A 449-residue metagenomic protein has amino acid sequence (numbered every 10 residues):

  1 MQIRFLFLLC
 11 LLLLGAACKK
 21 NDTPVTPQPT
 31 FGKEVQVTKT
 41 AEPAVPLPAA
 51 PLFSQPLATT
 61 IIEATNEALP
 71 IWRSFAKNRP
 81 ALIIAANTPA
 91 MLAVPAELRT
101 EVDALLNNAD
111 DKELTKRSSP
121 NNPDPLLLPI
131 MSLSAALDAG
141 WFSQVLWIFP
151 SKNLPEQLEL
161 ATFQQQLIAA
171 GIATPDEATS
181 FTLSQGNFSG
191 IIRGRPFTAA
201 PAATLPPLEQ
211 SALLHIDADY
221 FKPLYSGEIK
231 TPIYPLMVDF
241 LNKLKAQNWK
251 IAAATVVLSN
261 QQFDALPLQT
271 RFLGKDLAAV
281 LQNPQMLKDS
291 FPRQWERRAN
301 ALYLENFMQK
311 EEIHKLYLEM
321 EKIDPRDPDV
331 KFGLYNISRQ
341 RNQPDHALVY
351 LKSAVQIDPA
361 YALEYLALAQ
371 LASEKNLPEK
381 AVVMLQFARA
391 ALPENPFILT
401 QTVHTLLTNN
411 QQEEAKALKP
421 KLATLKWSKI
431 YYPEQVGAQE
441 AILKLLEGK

Functional and structural regions predicted by a protein language model:
L14-A17: C-terminal motif of bacterial Sec signal peptides marking the signal peptidase cleavage site
K19-N21: Bacterial signal peptide processing site
F31-I62, A68-N78, P129-M131, F142 (+7 more regions): Catalytic cores of soluble, metal-dependent hydrolases
P56-E156, L160: Active-site histidine-anchored catalytic micro-motif
E312, H346, K380, E413-A417: Alpha-helical positions within canonical tetratricopeptide repeat
V330, E364, I398, Y431-Y432: TPR alpha-solenoid repeat register
I337, L371, T405, L422-L425 (+1 more regions): TPR/TPR-like alpha-solenoid repeats
F387-L392, V403-I430: TPR/TPR-like (Sel1-like) alpha-helical repeat modules
